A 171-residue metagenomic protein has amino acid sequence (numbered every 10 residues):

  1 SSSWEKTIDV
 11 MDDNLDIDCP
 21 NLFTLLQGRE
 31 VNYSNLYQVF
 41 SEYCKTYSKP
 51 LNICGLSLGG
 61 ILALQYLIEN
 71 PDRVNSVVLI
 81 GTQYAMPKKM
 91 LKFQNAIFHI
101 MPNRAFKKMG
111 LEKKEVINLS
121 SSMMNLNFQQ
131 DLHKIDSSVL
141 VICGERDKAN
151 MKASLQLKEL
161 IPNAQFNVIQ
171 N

Functional and structural regions predicted by a protein language model:
E5-D9, D18-N52: Active-site loop/oxyanion-hole signature of alpha/beta-hydrolase fold enzymes
Y33, I68-E69, S76-R104: Flexible "cap/lid" loop of the alpha/beta hydrolase fold
I53-G55, I80: Short beta-strand immediately N-terminal to the catalytic nucleophile in serine-hydrolase-like folds
G55-A63: Gly/Ala-rich beta-loop-alpha elbow adjacent to hydrolase catalytic centers
R104-Q130, R146: Hydrophobic, aromatic-rich cap/lid helix
K134-I135, V141-C143: Short beta-strand/loop motif that positions the catalytic acidic residue of the alpha/beta-hydrolase fold
K148-S154: Conserved alpha/beta-hydrolase "acid-adjacent" motif
S154-N171: Catalytic histidine neighborhood in serine/cysteine hydrolases with alpha/beta-hydrolase-type architecture
